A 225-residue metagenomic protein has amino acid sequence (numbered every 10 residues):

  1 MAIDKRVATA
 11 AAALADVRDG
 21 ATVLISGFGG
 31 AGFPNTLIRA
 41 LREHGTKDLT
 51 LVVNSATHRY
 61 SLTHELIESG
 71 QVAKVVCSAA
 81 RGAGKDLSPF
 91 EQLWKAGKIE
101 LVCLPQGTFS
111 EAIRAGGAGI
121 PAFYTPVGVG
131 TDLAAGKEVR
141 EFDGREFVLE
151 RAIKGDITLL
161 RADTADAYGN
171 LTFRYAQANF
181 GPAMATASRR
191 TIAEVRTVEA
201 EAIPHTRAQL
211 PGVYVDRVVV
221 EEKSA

Functional and structural regions predicted by a protein language model:
M1-A225: Conserved alpha/beta enzyme-core scaffold
